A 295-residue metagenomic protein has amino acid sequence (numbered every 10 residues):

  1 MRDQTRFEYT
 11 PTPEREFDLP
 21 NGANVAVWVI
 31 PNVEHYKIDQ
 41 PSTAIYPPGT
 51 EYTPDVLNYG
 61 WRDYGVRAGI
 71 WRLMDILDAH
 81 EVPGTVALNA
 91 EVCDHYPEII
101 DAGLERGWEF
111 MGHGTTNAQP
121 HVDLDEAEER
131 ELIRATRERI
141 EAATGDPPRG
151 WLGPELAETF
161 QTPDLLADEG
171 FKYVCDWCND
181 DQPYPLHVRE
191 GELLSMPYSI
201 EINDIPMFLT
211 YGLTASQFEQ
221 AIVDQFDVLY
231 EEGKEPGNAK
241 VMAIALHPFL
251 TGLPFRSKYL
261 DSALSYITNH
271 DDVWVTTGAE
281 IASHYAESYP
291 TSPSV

Functional and structural regions predicted by a protein language model:
R2-L194, E219-I244, L250-V295: Catalytic alpha-helical scaffold of carbohydrate-active enzymes acting on polysaccharides/glycoconjugates
P197-E231: A conserved mid-domain beta-alpha-beta active-site/ligand-binding segment of alpha/beta enzyme cores
L209-G212, F249-L253: Short, glycine/charged-rich beta-strand-loop motifs at protein surfaces that mediate ligand recognition and catalysis
